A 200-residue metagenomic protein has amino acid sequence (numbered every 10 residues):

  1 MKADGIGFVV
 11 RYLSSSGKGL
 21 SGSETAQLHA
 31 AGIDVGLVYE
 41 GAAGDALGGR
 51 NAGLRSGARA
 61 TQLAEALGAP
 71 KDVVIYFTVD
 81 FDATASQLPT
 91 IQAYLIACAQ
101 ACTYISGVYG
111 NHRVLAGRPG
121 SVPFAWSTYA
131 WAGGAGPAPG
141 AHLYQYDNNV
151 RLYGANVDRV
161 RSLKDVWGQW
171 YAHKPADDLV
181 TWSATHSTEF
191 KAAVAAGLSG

Functional and structural regions predicted by a protein language model:
K2, H29, A99-Q100: Anion (oxyanion) recognition and catalysis
A3, L115-L179: Functionally critical loop-and-helix segments that line ligand-binding/catalytic clefts of soluble enzyme domains
G7-Y12, D34-Y39, V73-T78, S106-Y109 (+2 more regions): Structural recognition of the beta-strand scaffold that forms the well-ordered cores of secreted hydrolase catalytic
R11-Q92, I96: Substrate-binding cleft of extracellular glycoside hydrolase catalytic domains
L13-S16, E40-A42, D80-D82, N111-L115 (+2 more regions): Active-site beta-loop-alpha junctions enriched in small/polar residues
P89-T90, Q100, G107: Internal, well-ordered domain-core segments that constitute the primary functional module of diverse proteins
T103-G117: Aromatic-lined carbohydrate-recognition surfaces of secreted/lumenal glycan-active proteins
P175-G200: Sequence-level signature for long, low-complexity tracts enriched in small/hydrophobic residues
